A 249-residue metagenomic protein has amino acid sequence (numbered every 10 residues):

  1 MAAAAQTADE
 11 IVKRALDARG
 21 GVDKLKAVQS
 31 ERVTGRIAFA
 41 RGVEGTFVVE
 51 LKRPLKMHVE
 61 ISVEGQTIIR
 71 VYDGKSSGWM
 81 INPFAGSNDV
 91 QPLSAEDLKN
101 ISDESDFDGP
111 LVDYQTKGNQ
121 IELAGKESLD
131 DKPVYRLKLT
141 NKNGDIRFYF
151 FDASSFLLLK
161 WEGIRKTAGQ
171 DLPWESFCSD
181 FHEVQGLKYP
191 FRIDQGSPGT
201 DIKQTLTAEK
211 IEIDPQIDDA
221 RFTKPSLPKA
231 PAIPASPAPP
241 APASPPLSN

Functional and structural regions predicted by a protein language model:
A3-Q6: Boundary of Sec targeting at the N-terminus
D9-G86, G118-G125: N-terminal mature ectodomain segment of secretory-pathway/periplasmic proteins
A15, L227-N249: Compositionally biased, proline/threonine/alanine/serine-rich low-complexity intrinsically disordered stretches
T46-E50, I69-G74, D89-L98, F151 (+2 more regions): Short amphipathic beta-strand/extended segments with alternating polar/hydrophobic composition
W79-D108: Acidic/charged, solvent-exposed loop-and-adjacent secondary-structure segments enriched in E/D, K/R, S/T, and G/P
Q91, S102-S105, I217-R221, P225-P231: C-terminal partner/receptor-binding element of secreted or periplasmic proteins
N100-K138, L157-E162: Short, conserved active-site entrance elements at the starts or edges of catalytic domains
D130-P225: Gly/Pro-enriched, hydrophobic low-complexity segments that function as extracytoplasmic propeptides/linkers
